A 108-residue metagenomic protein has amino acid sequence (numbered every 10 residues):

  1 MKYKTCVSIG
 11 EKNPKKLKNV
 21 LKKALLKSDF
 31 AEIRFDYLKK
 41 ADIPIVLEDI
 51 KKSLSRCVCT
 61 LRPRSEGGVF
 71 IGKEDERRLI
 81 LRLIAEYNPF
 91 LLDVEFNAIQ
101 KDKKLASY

Functional and structural regions predicted by a protein language model:
M1-T5, K27-D29, S53-C57, N88-F90: Short, well-ordered coil/turn segments that N-cap beta-strands
K2-L17, P63-D75: Active-site mouth loops of central-metabolism enzymes
S8-G10, F30-K39, G72, R77-D102: Catalytic beta/alpha-barrel core
P14-L21, L25, C57-C59, R64-G67 (+2 more regions): Glycan-processing catalytic domains of CAZymes
K16-L21, I45-L47, F70-D75, D102-S107: Distinct, well-ordered alpha-helical segments
Y37-K52, F96-Y108: Active-site-adjacent beta->alpha loops and helix N-cap segments on the catalytic face of soluble alpha/beta enzymes
A41-I71: Long, hydrophobic/aromatic N-terminal blocks
